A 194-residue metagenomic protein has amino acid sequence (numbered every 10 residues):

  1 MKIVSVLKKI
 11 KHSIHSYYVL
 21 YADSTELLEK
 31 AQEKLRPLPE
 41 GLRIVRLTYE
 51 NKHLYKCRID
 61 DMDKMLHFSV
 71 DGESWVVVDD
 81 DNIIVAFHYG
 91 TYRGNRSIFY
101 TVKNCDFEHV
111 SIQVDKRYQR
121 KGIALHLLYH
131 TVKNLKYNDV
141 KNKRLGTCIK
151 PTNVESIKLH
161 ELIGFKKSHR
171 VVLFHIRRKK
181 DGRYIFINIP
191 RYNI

Functional and structural regions predicted by a protein language model:
M1-Y49: Acyl-donor-binding surface of acyltransferase catalytic domains
Y18-L20, K166-K180: Conserved catalytic-core motifs of GNAT/GCN5-like acyltransferases
C57-D80, I84-I112: A conserved beta-strand-loop-helix scaffold within acyl/acetyltransferase catalytic domains
H109-R120, I149-K150: A short, internal acetyl-CoA/4′-phosphopantetheine-binding micro-motif in the GNAT/acyltransferase core
V114, R120-K136, K158-L162: Conserved acetyl-CoA-binding loop-helix of GNAT-fold acetyltransferases
L135-I149: Conserved GNAT acetyl-CoA-binding A-motif
G146-I157, H175-R178: Conserved beta-strand-loop-alpha-helix junction that forms the acyl-donor binding cleft
P151-H169: Conserved active-site alpha-helix within GNAT-family acetyltransferase domains
